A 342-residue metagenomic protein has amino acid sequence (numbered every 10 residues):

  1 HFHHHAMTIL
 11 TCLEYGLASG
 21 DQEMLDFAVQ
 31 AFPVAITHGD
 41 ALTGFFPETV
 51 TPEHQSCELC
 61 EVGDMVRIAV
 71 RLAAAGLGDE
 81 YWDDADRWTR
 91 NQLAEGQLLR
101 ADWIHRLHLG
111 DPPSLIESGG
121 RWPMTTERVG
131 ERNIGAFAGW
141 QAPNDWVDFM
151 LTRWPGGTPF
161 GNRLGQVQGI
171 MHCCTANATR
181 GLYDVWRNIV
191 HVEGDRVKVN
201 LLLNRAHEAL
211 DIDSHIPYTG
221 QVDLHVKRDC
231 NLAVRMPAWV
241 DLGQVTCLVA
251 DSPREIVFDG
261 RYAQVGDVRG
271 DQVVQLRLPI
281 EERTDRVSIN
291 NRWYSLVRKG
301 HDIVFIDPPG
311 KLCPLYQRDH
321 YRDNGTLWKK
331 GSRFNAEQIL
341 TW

Functional and structural regions predicted by a protein language model:
H1, M24, T37-H54, Q97-H108 (+1 more regions): Glycine- and aromatic-rich loop/turn segments at beta-sheet edges
H1-G16, Q55-L59: Aromatic-lined, polymer-binding surfaces characteristic of secreted/periplasmic polysaccharide-degrading enzymes
M7-D21, D64-L77, D223-R228: Well-ordered alpha-helical scaffold segments within catalytic/enzyme domains
I9, L25-I36, V66, W82-R90: Hydrophobic core segments within long, regular secondary-structure runs in both alpha- and beta-rich folds
Y15, A28-A31, A35-H38, L42 (+2 more regions): Alpha-helical solenoid scaffolds that mediate protein-protein interactions, centered on TPR/SEL1-like repeats but also
A28, W82-L98, D102-G220, H225 (+1 more regions): C-terminal beta-rich recognition modules with glycine/proline-rich loops and embedded aromatic residues
D223-V240: Surface-exposed beta-strand/loop patches in extracellular or lumenal glycoproteins
L242-D267, T284-N290: Solvent-exposed beta-strand/loop surfaces of large extracellular or lumenal domains
